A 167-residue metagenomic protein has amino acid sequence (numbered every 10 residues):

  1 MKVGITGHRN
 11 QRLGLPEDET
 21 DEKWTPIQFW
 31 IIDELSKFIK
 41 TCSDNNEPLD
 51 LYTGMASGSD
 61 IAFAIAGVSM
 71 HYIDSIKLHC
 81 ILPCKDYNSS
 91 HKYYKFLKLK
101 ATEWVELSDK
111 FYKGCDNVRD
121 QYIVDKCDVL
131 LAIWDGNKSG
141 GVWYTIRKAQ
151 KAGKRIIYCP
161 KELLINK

Functional and structural regions predicted by a protein language model:
M1-N166: Acidic/glycine-enriched connector segments
